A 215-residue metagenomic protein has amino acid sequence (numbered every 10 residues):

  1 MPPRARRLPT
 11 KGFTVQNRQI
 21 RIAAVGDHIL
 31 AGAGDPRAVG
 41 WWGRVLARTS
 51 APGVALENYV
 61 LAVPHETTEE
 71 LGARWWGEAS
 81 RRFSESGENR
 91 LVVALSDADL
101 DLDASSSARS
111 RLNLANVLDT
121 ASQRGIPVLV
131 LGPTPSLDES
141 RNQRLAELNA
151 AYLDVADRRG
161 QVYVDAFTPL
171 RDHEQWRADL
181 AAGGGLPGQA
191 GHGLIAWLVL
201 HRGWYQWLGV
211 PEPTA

Functional and structural regions predicted by a protein language model:
P2-P64, G77-S86: Serine-esterase "nucleophile elbow" of acetyl-processing enzymes
I22-A24, E57-A62, N89-A94, P127-G132 (+1 more regions): Structural recognition of the beta-strand scaffold that forms the well-ordered cores of secreted hydrolase catalytic
I29, L61-E66, V92-L102, D157: Cell-envelope and extracellular/periplasmic
D35-A38, E69-R111, S136: Oxyanion-hole/transition-state-stabilizing segment in secreted/luminal serine hydrolases and related acyltransferases
W41, V45, A79, S110-V117 (+1 more regions): A general structural detector for well-ordered alpha-helical segments in enzyme core domains, enriched
T49, A121, V155-A156: A generic structural signal for well-ordered alpha-helical segments
A94-L100, V117-E147: Active-site segments of SGNH/GDSL-like serine hydrolases that catalyze O-acetyl group transfer/hydrolysis on lipids
T134-A215: Catalytic His-Asp segment of secreted/periplasmic serine-dependent ester chemistry enzymes
